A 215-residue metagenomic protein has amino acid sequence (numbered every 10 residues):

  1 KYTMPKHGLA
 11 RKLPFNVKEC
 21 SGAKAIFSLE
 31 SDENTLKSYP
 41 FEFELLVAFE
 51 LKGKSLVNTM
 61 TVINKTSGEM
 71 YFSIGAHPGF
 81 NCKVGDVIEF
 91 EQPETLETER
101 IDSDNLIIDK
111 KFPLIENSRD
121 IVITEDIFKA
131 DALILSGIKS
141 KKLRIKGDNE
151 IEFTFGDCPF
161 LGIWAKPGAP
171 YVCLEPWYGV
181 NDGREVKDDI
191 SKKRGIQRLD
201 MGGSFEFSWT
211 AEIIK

Functional and structural regions predicted by a protein language model:
M4-G53: Extended, loop-rich substrate-binding clefts of extracytoplasmic carbohydrate-active enzymes
S31-E33, L51-G53, N64-T66, P78-C82 (+1 more regions): Beta-strand elements of well-folded, non-transmembrane domains
P40-E44, L51-V57, S67-Y71, A169 (+1 more regions): Coil-to-beta-strand transition motifs
M60, Q197-I214: Short Pro-Gly-centered flexible turn/kink motifs
M60-T66, A165: Asparagine-centered strand-capping/turn motif at beta-strand->loop junctions
E69-Y71, G79-G156: Active-site/ligand-binding surface loops and adjacent short beta/alpha elements that line catalytic pockets across
K146-D182: Glycine-rich active-site loops that engage anionic ligands at enzyme catalytic sites
R184-S191: Short, structured beta-strand/loop micro-motifs enriched in basic residues and often containing a Trp
